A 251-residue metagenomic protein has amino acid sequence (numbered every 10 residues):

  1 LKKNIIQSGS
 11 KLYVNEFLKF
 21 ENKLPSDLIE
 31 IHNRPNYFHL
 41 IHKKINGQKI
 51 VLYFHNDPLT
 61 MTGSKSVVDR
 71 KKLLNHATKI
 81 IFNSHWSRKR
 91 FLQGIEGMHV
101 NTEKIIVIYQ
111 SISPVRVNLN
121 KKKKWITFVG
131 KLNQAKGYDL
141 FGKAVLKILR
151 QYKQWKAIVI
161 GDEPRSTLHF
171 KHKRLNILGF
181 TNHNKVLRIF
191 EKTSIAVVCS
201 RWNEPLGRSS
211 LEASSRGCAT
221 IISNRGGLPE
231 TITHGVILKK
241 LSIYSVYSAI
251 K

Functional and structural regions predicted by a protein language model:
I31-N36, F54: Short His-centered aromatic/hydrophobic patch
D57-P58, W86-S87, I105-R116, P164: Short beta-strand->alpha-helix junction loop in the catalytic core of nucleotide-activated group-transfer enzymes
R70, N75-T102: A short, active-site helix/loop in glycosyltransferases that binds the activated sugar's phosphate group
I81, R116-K136, G142-L146: Conserved donor-binding/catalytic core segment of Leloir-type glycosyltransferases
V129, G142, K156-L168: Glycosyltransferase donor-sugar binding loop
S166-N184: Nucleotide-activated donor-binding/catalytic signature segment of Leloir-type glycosyltransferases, i.e., the conserved
E191-P205, C218: Acidic donor-binding loop of glycosyltransferase active sites
H234-Y244, K251: Conserved acidic donor-binding segment of nucleotide-sugar-dependent glycosyltransferases
